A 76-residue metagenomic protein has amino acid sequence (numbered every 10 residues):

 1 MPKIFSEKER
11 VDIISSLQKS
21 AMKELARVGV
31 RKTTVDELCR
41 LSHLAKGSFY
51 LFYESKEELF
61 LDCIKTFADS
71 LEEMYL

Functional and structural regions predicted by a protein language model:
M1-D12: N-terminal intrinsically disordered/low-complexity leader segments
V11, S15, K19, K32: Conserved catalytic core of two-component sensor histidine kinases
S16-K23, R27, L41, E58-L76: Alpha-helical structural segments
E24, V35, K46: Helix-turn-helix DNA-binding elements, focusing on the entry/boundary residues of the two helices that contact DNA
G29-V30, L51: Helix-turn-helix/winged-helix DNA-binding modules
E37-R40, F49: Append "Primarily bacterial transcriptional regulators
L44-F52: Short hydrophobic/aromatic patch on the recognition helix
